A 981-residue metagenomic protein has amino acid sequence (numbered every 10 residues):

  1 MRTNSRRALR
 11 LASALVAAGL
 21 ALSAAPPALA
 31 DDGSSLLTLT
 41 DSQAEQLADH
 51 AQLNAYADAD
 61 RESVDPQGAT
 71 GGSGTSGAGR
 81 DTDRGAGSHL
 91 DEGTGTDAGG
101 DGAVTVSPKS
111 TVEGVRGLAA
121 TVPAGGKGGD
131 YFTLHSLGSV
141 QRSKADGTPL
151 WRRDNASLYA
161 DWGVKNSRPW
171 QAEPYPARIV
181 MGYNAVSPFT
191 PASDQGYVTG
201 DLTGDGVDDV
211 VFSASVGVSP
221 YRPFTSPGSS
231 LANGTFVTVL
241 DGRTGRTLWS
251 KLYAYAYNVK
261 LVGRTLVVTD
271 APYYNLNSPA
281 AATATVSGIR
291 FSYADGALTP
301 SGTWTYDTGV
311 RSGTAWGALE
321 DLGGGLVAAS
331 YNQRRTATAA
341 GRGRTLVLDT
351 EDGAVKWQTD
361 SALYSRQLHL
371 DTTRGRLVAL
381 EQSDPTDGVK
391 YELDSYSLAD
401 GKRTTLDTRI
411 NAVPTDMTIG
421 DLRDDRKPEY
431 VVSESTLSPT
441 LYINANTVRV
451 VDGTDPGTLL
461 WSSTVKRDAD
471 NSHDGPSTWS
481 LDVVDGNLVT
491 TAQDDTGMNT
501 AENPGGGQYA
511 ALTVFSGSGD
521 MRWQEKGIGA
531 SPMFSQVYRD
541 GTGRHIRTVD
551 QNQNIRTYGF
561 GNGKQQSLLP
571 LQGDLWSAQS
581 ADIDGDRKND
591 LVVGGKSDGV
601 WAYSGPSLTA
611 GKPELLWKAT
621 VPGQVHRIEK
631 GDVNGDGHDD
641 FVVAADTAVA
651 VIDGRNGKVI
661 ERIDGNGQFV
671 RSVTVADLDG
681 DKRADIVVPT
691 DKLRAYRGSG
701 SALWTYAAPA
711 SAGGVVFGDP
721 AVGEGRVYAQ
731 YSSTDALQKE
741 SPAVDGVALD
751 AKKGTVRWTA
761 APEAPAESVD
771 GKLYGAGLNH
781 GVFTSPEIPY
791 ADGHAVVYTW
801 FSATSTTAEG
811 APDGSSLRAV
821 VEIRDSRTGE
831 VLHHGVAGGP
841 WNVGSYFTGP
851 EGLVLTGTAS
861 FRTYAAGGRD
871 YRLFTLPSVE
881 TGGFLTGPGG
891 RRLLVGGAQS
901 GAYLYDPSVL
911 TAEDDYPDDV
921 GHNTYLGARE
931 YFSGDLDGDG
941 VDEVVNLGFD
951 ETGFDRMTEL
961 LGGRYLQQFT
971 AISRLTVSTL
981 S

Functional and structural regions predicted by a protein language model:
M1-D31: Secretory targeting and sorting signals
G33-D81, G85-G117, R142, G147-F189 (+16 more regions): Aromatic (tryptophan-biased) beta-strands that constitute blades/sheets of beta-rich domains
G114-P123, A160-A172, I179, P191-T199 (+14 more regions): Repeated scaffold domains used in trafficking and secretory/extracellular systems, primarily beta-propellers
G126-F132, G204-S213, L266-V267, L326-A328 (+12 more regions): Acidic/hydrophobic-patterned starts of short beta strands in beta-sheet-rich repeat architectures
L137, A232-F236, A282-T285, A340-R342 (+8 more regions): A detector of repeated loop/turn-to-beta-strand junctions in beta-rich toroidal repeat architectures
S139, V216-Y221, P272-S278, Q333-T338 (+13 more regions): Short glycine/acidic-enriched loop and turn motifs that connect beta-strands
K144-G147, D241-T244, S292-D295, D349-D352 (+11 more regions): Short loop/turn segments that connect beta-strands within beta-propeller blades
A902-Y905, Y925-S981: Blade-level signature of beta-propeller repeat domains, shared across WD40, Kelch, NHL, RCC1 and BNR/Asp-box propellers
